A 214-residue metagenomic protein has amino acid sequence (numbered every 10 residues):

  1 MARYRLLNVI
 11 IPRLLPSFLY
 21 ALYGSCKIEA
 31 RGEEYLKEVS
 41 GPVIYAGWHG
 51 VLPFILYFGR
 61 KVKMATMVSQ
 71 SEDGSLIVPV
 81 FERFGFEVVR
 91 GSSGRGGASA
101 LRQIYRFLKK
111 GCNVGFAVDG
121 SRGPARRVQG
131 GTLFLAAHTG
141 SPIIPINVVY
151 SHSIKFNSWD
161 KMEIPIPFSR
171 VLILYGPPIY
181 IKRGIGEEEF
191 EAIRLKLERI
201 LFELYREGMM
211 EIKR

Functional and structural regions predicted by a protein language model:
M1-F54, F58-R60, V78, F86 (+3 more regions): Membrane-anchoring hydrophobic helices of lipid-metabolizing enzymes
G41-R95, T139, K155: Catalytic core of membrane glycerolipid acyltransferases/transacylases, capturing the structured, soluble-facing
S69-S71, D119, V148-V149: Cofactor-binding loop segments of dinucleotide-utilizing enzymes, especially the Rossmann-like FAD- and NAD(P)+-binding
G91, A117, P145-V148: Generic beta-sheet signal
G94-A98, A125: A conditional alpha-helix N-cap/helix-loop micro-motif detector
Q103-L135, T139: Catalytic-site beta-strand/loop segments enriched in glycine and acidic/polar residues
V128-G186: A cross-family acyltransferase "interaction/gating" segment
